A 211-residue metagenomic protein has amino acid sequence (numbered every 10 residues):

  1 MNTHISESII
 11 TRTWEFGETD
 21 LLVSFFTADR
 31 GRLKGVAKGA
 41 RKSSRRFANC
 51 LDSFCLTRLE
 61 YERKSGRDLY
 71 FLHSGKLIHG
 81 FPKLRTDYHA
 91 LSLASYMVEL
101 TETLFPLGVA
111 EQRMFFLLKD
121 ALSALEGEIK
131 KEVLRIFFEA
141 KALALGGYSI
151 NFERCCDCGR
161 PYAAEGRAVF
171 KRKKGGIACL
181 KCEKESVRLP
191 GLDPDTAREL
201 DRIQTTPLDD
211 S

Functional and structural regions predicted by a protein language model:
M1-S211: Non-catalytic alpha-helical scaffolds and adjoining flexible linkers that form interface surfaces for assembly
